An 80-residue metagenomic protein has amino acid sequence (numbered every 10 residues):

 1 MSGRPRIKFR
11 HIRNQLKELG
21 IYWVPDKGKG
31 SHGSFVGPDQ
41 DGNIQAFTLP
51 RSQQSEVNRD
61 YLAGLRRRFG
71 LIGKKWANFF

Functional and structural regions predicted by a protein language model:
M1, P38-D41, K74-F80: Ribonuclease/tRNase effector modules and their secretory precursors
M1-I21: Polyanion-binding surface elements
G3-P5, P50, L65-R67: Short, intrinsically disordered low-complexity segments
I7, G33, Q45, R67 (+1 more regions): Short non-domain terminal segments
I21-Y22, L71: Short aromatic/hydrophobic-glycine micro-motifs
W23-A63: A short, structured beta-strand/loop element
Q54-F80: C-terminal structural segments of small proteins and small subunits
